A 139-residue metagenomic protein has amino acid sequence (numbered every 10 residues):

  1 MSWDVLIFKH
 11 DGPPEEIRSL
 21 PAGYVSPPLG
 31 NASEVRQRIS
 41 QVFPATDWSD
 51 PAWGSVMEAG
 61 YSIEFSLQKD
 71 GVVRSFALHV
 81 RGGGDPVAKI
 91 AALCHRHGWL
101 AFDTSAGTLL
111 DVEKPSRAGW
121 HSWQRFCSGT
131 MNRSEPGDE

Functional and structural regions predicted by a protein language model:
M1-E139: Acidic (Asp/Glu-rich) sequence patches and key acidic residues that form negatively charged surfaces used
